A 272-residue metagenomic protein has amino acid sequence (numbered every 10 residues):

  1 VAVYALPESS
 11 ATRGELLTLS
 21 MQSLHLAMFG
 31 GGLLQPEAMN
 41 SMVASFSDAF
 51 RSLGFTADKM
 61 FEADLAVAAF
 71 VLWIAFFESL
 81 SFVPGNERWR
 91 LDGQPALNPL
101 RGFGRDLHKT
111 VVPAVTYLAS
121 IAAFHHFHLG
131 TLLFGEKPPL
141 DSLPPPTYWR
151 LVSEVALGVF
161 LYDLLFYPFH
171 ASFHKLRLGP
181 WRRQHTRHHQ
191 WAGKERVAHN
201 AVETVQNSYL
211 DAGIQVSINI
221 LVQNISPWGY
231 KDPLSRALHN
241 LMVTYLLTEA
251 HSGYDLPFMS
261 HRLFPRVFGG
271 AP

Functional and structural regions predicted by a protein language model:
V1-T56, L80-L100: Transit-peptide-like, low-complexity N-terminal presequences and other terminal intrinsically disordered regions
L6-R13, S45-M60, Q94-L107, E136-V152 (+1 more regions): Juxtamembrane membrane-interface segments at transmembrane-helix boundaries in membrane proteins
E8, E15, E37, E62 (+8 more regions): Glutamate identity and glutamate-enriched acidic tracts
G32, P36, D58-G135, L151-D163: Specific transmembrane helices
A44, D48, F77, P265-G269: Short hydrophobic helices that act as membrane-entry/anchoring signals
P99-I121, L143-P272: Membrane-embedded catalytic scaffold of the fatty acid hydroxylase/desaturase
